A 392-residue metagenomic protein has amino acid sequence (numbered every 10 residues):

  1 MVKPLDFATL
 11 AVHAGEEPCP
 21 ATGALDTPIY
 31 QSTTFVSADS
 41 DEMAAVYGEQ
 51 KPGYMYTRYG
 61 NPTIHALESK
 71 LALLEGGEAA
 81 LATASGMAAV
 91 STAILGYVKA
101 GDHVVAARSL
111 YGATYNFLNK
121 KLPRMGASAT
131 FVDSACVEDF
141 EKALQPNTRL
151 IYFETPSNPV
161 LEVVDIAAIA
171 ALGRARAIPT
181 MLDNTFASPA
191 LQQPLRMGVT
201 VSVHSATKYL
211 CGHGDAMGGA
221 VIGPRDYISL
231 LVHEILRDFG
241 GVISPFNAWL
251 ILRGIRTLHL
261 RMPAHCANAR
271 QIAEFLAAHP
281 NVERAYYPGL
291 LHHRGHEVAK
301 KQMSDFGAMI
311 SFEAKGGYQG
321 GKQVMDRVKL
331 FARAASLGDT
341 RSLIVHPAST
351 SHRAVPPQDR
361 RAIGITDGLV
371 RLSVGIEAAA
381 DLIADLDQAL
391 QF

Functional and structural regions predicted by a protein language model:
V2-K3, A11-H13, E17, A80-N281 (+1 more regions): Conserved PLP-enzyme active-site core in the AAT-like
V2-N61, S69: N-terminal "arm"/small-domain region of PLP-dependent enzymes with the aminotransferase-like
A11-Y30, Q319-D359: C-terminal core of ALDH-fold dehydrogenases
E16-P18, Q31-S37, F186, K208 (+6 more regions): Glycine-rich beta-alpha junction loops
D39-A88, A113-K120: Conserved N-terminal alpha-helix of the aminotransferase class I/II PLP-enzyme fold
N119, S128, K142, P146 (+3 more regions): PLP-dependent enzyme catalytic core of the Aspartate aminotransferase-like
L250-L260, G307-K315, R371-G375: Short, well-ordered beta-strand elements within core beta-sheets of diverse protein domains
R270-G338, V355-R361: Conserved small-domain helix->loop->beta segment predominantly found in fold-type I
